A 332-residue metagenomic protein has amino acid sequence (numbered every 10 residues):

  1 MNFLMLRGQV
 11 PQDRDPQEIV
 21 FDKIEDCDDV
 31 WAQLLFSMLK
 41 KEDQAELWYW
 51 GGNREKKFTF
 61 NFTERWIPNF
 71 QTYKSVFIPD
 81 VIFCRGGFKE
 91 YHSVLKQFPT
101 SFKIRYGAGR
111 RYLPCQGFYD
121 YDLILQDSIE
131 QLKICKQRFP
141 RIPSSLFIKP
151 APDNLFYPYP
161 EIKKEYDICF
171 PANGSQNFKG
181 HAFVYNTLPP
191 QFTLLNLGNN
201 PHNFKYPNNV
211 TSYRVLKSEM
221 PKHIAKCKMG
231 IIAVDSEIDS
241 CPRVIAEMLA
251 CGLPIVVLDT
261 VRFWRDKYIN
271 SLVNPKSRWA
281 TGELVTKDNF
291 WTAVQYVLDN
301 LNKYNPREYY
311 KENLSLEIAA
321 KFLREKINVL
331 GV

Functional and structural regions predicted by a protein language model:
M5, D43-K136: Extended catalytic core of nucleotide-activated donor transferases of GT-like folds
V20-I24, W31, S37, D153-L155 (+2 more regions): Conserved catalytic-core segment of nucleotide-activated headgroup transferases in glycan assembly
D26, L284-N289, Y296-N328: A charged, aromatic-enriched C-terminal amphipathic alpha-helix characteristic of glycosyltransferases across folds
G109-R111, F147-P158, N200-H202: Short beta-strand->alpha-helix junction loop in the catalytic core of nucleotide-activated group-transfer enzymes
L132-A151: Helix-loop-beta element that forms the nucleotide-linked donor phosphate-binding surface in glycosyltransferases
P221, I245-A250, W264: Short alpha-helical segment that forms part of, or immediately flanks, the ligand-binding pocket in carbohydrate-active
A225-S240, L253: Acidic donor-binding loop of glycosyltransferase active sites
W264-V294: Change "using UDP/GDP/dTDP sugars" to "using nucleotide sugars
